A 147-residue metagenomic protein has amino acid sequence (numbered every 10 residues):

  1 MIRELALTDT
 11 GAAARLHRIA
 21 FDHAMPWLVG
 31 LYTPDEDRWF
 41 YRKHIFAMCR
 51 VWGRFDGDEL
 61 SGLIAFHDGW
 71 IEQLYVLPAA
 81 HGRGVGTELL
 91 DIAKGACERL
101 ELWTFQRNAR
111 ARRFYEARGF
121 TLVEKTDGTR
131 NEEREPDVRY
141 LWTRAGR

Functional and structural regions predicted by a protein language model:
M1-R15: A short beta-loop-alpha structural element at the N-terminal edge of CoA-dependent acyl/N-acetyltransferase catalytic
R15-Y41: Conserved GNAT-fold acetyl-CoA-binding loop/helix
C49-G62: Conserved beta-hairpin
R54, A80, G84-I92: Conserved acetyl-CoA pyrophosphate-binding loop and the N-cap/start of the following alpha-helix in GNAT-like
W70-H81, T104-F105: A short, internal acetyl-CoA/4′-phosphopantetheine-binding micro-motif in the GNAT/acyltransferase core
T87, R107-E135: Conserved active-site alpha-helix within GNAT-family acetyltransferase domains
G95-R107: Conserved GNAT acetyl-CoA-binding A-motif
